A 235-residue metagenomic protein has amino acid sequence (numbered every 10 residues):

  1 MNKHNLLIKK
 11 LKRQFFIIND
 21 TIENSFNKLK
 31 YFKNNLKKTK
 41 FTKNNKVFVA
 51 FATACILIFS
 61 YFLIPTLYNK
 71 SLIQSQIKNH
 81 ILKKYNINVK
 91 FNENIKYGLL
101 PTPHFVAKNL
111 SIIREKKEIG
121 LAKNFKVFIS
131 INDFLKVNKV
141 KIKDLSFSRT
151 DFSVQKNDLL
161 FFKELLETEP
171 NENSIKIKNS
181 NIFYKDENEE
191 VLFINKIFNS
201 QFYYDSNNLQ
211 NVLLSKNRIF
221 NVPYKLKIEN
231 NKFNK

Functional and structural regions predicted by a protein language model:
N2-Y85: N-terminal type II signal-anchor transmembrane helix that functions as the membrane-insertion/stop-transfer segment
T66-S71, I95-N188, K196, Y203-S215: Flexible beta-edge/linker motif
N86-E93: A short, amphipathic edge element
I87, K116-E118, F220-Y224: Short acidic/polar mixed-charge low-complexity motifs
K96-G98, S200-Y204, L226-N234: Short, exposed beta-strand/loop patches in secreted or surface proteins that constitute
G120-N124, F193-I197, P223-N230: Short amphipathic beta-strand/extended segments with alternating polar/hydrophobic composition
Q210-K235: Contiguous, well-ordered beta-strand patches that form the walls/edges of small beta-barrel/beta-sandwich domains
